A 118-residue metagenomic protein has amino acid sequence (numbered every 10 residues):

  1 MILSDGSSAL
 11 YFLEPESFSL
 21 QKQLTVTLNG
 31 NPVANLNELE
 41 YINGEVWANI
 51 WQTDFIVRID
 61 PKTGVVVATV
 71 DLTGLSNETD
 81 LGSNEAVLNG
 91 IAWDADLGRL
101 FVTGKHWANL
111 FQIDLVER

Functional and structural regions predicted by a protein language model:
L3-S7, A48-Q52, V102-H106: Conserved beta-strand positions in repeat-built beta-propeller and related beta-rich domains
A9-L10, P61-A68, L72-L75: Residue-level hotspots at or immediately adjacent to binding/recognition sites across diverse folds
A9-Y11, D54-V57, A108-L110: Structural signal for beta-propeller blades
E14-F18, D60-V65, D114-R118: Short loop/turn segments that connect beta-strands within beta-propeller blades
S17-P32, A68-S83: Surface-exposed loop and turn segments in beta-propeller and other repeat-based domains that flank or scaffold
G30-E45, S76-L97: Beta-rich, blade/repeat-based domains predominating in secreted/periplasmic proteins but also intracellular
P32-V65: Loop/turn-rich, solvent-exposed surfaces of beta-rich toroidal or solenoidal domains
G90-R118: Blade-level signature of beta-propeller repeat domains, shared across WD40, Kelch, NHL, RCC1 and BNR/Asp-box propellers
